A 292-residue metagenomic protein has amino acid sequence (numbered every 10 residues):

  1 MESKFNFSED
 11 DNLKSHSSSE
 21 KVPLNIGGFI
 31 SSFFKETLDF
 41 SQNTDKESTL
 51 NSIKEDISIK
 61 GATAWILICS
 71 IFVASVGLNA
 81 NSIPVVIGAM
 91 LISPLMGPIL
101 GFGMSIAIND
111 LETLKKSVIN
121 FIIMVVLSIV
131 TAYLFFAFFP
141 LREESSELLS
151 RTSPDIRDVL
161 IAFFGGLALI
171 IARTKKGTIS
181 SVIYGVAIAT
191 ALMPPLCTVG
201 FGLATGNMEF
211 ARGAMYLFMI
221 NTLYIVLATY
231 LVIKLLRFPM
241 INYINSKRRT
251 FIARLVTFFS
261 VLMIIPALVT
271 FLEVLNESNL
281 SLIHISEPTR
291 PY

Functional and structural regions predicted by a protein language model:
E2, S17-N25, S32-A162: Alpha-helical transmembrane segments and their membrane-interface boundaries that form or gate the permeation pathway
I99-K115, A168-I179, R237-P239: C-terminal ends of transmembrane helices
I122-A132, A187-V199, A253-T257: Small-residue-rich segments of transmembrane alpha-helices in multi-pass membrane proteins, especially helix faces
A132-F135, C197-T205, L262-T270: Hydrophobic alpha-helical transmembrane segments in multi-pass integral membrane proteins
S145-L223, A228: Hydrophobic alpha-helical segments
I225-A253: Cytosolic-side transmembrane helix boundary signature
S246-V274: Internal/C-terminal transmembrane anchor helices
I283-Y292: Single conserved hydrophobic/aromatic residue that forms the stacking wall/gate of nucleotide- or nucleobase-binding
